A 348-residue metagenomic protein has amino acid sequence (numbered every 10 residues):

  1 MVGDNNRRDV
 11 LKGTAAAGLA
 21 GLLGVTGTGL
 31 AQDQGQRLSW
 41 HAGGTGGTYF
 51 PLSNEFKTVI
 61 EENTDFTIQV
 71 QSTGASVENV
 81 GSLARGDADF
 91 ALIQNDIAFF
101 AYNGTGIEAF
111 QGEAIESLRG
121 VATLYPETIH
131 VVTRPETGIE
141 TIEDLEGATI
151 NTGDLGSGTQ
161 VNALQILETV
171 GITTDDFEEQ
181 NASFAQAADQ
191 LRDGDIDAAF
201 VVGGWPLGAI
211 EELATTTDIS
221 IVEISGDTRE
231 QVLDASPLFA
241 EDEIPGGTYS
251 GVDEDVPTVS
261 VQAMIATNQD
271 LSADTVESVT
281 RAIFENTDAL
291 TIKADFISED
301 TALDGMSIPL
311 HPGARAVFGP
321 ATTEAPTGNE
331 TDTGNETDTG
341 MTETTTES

Functional and structural regions predicted by a protein language model:
M1-S348: Hydrophobic alpha-helical segments
